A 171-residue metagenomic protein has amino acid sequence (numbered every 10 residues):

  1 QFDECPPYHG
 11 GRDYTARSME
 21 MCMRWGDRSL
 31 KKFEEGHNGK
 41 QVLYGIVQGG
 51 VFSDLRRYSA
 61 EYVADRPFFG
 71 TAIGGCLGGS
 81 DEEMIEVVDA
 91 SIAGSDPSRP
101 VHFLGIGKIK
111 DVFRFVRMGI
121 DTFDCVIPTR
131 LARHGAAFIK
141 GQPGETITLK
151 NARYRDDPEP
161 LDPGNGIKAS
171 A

Functional and structural regions predicted by a protein language model:
Q1-G36, K40-L43, V47-R56: Active-site beta->alpha loop and helix N-cap motifs at the rims of alpha/beta catalytic domains
D3-H9, G164-A171: C-terminal extensions of enzymes
K32, G36-P163: Glycine-rich phosphate/ribose-binding loops and adjacent secondary-structure elements that form binding surfaces
